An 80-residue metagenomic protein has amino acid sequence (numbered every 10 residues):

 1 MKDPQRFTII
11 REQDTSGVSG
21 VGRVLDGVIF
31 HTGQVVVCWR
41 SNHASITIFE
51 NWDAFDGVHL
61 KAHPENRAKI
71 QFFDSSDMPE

Functional and structural regions predicted by a protein language model:
M1-K2, S75-E80: Short intrinsically disordered terminal tails
M1-Q5, F30-G33: A short, compositionally biased
D3-S16: A short beta-strand micro-motif
D14-G20, N42-E50, M78-P79: Short, surface-exposed beta-strand/loop "edge" segments at domain boundaries and coil↔beta transitions
S16-H31: Amphipathic, interaction-prone secondary-structure segments
V28-D74: Acidic, aromatic-enriched beta-alpha/helix-loop junctions
